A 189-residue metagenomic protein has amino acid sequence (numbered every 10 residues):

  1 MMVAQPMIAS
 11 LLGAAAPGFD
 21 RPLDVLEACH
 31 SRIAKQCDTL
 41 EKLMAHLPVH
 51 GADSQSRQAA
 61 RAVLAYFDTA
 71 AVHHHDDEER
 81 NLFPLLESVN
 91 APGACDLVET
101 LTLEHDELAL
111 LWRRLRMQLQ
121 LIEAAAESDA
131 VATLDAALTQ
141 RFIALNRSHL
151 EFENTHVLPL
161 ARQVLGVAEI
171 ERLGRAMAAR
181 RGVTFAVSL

Functional and structural regions predicted by a protein language model:
M1-L189: Small-residue-biased structural context
